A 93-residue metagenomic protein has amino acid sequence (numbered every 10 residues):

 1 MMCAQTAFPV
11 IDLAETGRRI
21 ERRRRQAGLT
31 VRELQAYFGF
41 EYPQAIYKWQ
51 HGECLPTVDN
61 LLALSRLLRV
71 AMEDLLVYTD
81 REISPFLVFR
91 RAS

Functional and structural regions predicted by a protein language model:
M1-Q26: A short, Lys/Arg-rich alpha-helix, primarily the initiator
C3-T6, R66, L76-S93: Short, charged recognition helix plus adjacent turn of helix-turn-helix-like nucleic-acid-binding domains
R18, G28-L29, E41, P56-D59: Residue-level signal for the short linker/turn that defines the boundary of a DNA-recognition helix
E21, R32, L62: Residues within the helices of the helix-turn-helix
R24, Q35, S65: The alpha-helix within a helix-turn-helix
A27-K48: Short alpha-helical DNA-recognition segment
W49-Q50, N60, T79: DNA major-groove recognition helix of helix-turn-helix
D59-D74: DNA major-groove recognition helix of helix-turn-helix/homeodomain DNA-binding modules
